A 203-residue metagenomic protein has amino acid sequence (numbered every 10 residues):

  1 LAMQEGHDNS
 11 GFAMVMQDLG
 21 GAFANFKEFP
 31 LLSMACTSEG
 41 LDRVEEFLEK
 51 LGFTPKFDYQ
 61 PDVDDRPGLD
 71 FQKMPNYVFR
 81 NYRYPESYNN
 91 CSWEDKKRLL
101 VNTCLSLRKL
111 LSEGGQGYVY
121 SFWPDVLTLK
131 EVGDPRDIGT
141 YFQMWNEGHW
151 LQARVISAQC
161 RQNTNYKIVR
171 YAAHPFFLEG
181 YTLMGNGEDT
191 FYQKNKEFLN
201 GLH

Functional and structural regions predicted by a protein language model:
L1-H203: Conserved short alpha-helical segments that host acidic/polar catalytic motifs at enzyme active sites
